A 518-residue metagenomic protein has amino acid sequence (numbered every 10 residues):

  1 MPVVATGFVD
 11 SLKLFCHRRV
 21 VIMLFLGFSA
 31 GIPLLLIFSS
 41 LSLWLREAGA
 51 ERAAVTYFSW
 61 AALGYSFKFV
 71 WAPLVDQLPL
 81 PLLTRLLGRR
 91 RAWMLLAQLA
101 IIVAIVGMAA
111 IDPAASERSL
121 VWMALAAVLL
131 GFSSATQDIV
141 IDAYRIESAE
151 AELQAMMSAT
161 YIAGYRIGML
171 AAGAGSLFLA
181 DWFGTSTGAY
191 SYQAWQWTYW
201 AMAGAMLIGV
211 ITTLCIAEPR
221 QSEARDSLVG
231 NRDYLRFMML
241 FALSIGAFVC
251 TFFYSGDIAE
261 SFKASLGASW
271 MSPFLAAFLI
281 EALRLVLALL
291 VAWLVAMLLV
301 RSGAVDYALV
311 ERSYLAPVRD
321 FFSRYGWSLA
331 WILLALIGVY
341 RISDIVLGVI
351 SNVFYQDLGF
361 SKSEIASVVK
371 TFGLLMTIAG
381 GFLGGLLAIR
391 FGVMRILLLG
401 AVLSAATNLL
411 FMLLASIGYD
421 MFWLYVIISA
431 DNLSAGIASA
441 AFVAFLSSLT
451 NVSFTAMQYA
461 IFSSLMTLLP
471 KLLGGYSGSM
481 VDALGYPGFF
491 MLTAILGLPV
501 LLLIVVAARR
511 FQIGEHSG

Functional and structural regions predicted by a protein language model:
M1-H17, A109-A124, A151-A335, I504 (+1 more regions): Intracellular loop-helix junctions on the cytosolic face of multi-pass helical membrane proteins
A5-Y65, T251-S261, W331-L336, Y340-F354 (+1 more regions): Helix-loop boundary and gating motifs at the non-cytosolic
L41, A135-A149, I437-T455, I461: Intracellular juxtamembrane helix-capping segments at the cytosolic ends of symmetry-related transmembrane helices
G64-W71, V286-M297, I365-F391, G400 (+1 more regions): Transmembrane alpha-helices of Major Facilitator/SLC transporters
K68-L87, A180, A379-I396, V481-D482: Helix-to-loop junctions at the C-terminal end of transmembrane segments in multipass secondary transporters
F69, L449-A483: A late C-terminal transmembrane helix in Major Facilitator Superfamily
A92-E117, V402-Y419: C-terminal ends and interior cores of transmembrane alpha-helices in multi-pass membrane transporters/permeases
R395-F442: C-terminal transmembrane helical hairpin of 12-TM major facilitator-type secondary transporters
